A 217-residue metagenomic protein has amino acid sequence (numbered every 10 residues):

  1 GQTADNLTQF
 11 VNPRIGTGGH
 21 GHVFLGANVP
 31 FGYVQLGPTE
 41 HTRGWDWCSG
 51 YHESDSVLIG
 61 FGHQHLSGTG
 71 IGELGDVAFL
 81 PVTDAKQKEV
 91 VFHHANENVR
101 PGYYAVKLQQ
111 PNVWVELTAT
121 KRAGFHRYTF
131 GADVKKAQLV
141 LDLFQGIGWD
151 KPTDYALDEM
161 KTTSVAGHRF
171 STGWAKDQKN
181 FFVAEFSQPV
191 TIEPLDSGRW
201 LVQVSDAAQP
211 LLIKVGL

Functional and structural regions predicted by a protein language model:
Q2-L217: Accessory carbohydrate-recognition regions in carbohydrate-active enzymes
